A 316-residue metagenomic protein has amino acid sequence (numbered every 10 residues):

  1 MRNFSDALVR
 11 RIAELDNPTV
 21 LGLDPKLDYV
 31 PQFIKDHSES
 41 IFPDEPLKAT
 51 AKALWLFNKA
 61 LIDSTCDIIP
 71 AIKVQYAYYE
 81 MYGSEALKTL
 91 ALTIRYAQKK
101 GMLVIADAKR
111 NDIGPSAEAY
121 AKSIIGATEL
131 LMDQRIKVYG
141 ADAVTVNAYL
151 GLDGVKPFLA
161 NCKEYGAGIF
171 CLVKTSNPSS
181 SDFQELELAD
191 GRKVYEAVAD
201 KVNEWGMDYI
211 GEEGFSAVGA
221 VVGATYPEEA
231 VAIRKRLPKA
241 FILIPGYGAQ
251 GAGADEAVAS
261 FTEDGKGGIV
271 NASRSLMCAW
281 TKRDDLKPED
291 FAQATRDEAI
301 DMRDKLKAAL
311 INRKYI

Functional and structural regions predicted by a protein language model:
R2-C66: N-terminal glycine-rich anion-binding loop in soluble enzyme alpha/beta folds
L15-T19, D67-P70, K100-M102, Y139-D142 (+4 more regions): Short, well-ordered coil/turn segments that N-cap beta-strands
L21, I72, D107, V144 (+2 more regions): Conserved, mostly hydrophobic/aromatic
P46-T50, V74-A86: Glycine-rich, proline-tolerant flexible connector loops at the mouths of alpha/beta enzymes
I62-I68, I94-K99, L159-E164, R234-L237 (+1 more regions): Acidic (Asp/Glu)-rich catalytic clusters
D112-V218: Conserved anion-binding
A220, A224-N271, S275, A279: A C-terminal functional module that forms or caps the active site or interfaces directly with catalytic machinery
A257-E263, C278-I316: C-terminal helical cap(s) of enzyme catalytic domains, especially alpha/beta-barrels
